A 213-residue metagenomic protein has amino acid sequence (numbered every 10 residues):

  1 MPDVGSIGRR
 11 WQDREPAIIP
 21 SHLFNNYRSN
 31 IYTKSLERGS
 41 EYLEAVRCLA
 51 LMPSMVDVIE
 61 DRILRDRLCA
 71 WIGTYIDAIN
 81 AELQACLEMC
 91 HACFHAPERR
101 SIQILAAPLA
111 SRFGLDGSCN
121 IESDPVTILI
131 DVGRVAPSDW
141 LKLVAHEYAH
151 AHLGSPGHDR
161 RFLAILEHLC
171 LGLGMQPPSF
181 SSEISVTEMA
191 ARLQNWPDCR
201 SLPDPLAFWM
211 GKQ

Functional and structural regions predicted by a protein language model:
P2-D139, S155-Q213: Metalloprotease/metallohydrolase-associated module, dominated by Zn2+-dependent proteases
K142-G154: Active-site recognition of the HExxH zinc-binding catalytic motif
